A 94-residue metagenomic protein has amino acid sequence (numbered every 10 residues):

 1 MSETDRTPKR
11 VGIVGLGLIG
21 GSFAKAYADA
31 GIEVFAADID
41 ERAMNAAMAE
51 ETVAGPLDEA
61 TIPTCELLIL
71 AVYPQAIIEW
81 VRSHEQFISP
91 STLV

Functional and structural regions predicted by a protein language model:
S2-E59: NAD(P)+-binding Rossmann beta1-loop-alpha1 motif at the extreme N-terminus of oxidoreductases
A36, L93-V94: Generic enzyme active-site microenvironment
E59-I88, T92-L93: Rossmann-like NAD(P)-binding element
